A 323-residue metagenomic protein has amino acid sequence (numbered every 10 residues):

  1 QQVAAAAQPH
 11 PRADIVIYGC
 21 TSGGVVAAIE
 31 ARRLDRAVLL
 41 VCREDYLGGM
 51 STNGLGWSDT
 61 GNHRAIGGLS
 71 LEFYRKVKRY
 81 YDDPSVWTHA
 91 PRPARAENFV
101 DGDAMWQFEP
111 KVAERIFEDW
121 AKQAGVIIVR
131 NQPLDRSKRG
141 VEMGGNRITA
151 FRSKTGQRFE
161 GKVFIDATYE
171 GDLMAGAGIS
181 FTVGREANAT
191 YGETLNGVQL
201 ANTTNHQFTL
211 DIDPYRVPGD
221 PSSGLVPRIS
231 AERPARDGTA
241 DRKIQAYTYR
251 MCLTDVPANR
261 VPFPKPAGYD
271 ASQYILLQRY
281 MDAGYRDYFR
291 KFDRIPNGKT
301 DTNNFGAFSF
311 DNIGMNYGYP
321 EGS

Functional and structural regions predicted by a protein language model:
Q2-Q8: N-terminal pre-domain segments of enzymes
A6, E114, T149-A150, Q157-V163 (+1 more regions): Flavin (FAD/FMN)-binding glycine-rich loop and adjacent Rossmann-like elements that form
P9-T21: Beta1/beta-strand and adjacent pyrophosphate-binding region of the FAD-binding site in flavoprotein oxidoreductases
Y18, V41-C42: The conserved SAM/SAH-binding core of class I Rossmann-like methyltransferase domains, concentrating on the hydrophobic
G24: N-terminal Rossmann-fold NAD(P) dinucleotide-binding loop
A31: Aromatic pocket-lining residues of Rossmann-like dinucleotide-binding sites
R36, C42-G140, T182, T190-G192: Conserved N-terminal/central alpha/beta ligand/cofactor-binding core
K138-R158: Conserved beta-strand-loop-beta-strand element in the redox core of flavoprotein oxidoreductases
